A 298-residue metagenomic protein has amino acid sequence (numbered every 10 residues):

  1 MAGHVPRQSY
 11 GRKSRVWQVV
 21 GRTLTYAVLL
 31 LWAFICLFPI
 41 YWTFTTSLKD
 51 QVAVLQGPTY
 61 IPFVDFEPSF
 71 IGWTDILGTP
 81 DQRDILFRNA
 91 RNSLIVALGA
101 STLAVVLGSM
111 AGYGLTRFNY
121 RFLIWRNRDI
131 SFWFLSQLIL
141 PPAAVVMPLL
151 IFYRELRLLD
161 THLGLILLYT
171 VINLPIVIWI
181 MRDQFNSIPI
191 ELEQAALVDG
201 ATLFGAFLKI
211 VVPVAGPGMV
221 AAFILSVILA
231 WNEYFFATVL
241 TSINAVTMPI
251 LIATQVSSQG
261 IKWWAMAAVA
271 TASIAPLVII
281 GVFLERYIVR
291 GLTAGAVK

Functional and structural regions predicted by a protein language model:
A2-K298: A hydrophobic, multi-pass inner-membrane permease signature
